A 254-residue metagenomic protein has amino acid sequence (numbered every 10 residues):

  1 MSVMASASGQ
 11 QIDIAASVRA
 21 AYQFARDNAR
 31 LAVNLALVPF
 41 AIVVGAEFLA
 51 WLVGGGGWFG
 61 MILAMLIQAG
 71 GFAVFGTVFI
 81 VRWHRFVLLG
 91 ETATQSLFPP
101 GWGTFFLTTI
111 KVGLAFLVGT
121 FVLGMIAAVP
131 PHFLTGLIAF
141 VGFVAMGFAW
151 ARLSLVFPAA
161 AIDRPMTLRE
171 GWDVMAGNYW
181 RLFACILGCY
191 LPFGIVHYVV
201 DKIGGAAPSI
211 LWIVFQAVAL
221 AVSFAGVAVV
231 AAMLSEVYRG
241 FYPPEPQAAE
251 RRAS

Functional and structural regions predicted by a protein language model:
S2-A5, W58-F59, A64, Q68-A93 (+2 more regions): Juxtamembrane transition segments at transmembrane-helix termini in multipass membrane proteins
A5, G9-A41, Q95-G119, F148-H197 (+2 more regions): Interfacial aromatic "cap" segments that immediately flank transmembrane helices in multipass membrane proteins
A20, F24-N28, G57-M61, M65 (+7 more regions): Membrane-helix interfacial "entry" motifs
F40-L52, H197-Y198, V227: Alpha-helical transmembrane segments of multi-pass membrane proteins
A46, G71, L123, I138 (+3 more regions): Membrane-embedded alpha-helical transmembrane segments of multi-pass integral membrane proteins
F48-G57, F121-P131, V199-P208: Juxtamembrane "helix-exit" motif on the non-cytosolic side of transmembrane helices
V118-M146, W150-L155, I162: Membrane-proximal helix-loop-helix units in multi-pass membrane proteins
